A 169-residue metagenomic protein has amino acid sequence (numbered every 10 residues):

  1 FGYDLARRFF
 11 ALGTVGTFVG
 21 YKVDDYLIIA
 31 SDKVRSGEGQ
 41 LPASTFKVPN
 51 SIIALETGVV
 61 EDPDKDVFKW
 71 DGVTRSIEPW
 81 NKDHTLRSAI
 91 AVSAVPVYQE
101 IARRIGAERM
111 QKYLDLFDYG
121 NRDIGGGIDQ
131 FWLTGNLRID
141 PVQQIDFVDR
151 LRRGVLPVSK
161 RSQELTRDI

Functional and structural regions predicted by a protein language model:
F1-E38: Beta-lactamase-like hydrolase cores
F1-R7, G39, R103-E108, R152-I169: Structured C-terminal helix/loop/strand segments within mature extracytoplasmic catalytic/sensor domains
A11-D25, V60, A107, Y113-G120 (+1 more regions): Glycine-rich, acidic and aromatic/proline-enriched surface loops and short helix-turn segments that act as binding
K33, V67-V73, G125-L133: Short linear capping/connector segments at secondary-structure termini
G39-D64, A89, Q144: Active-site SXXK
L55-G72, V158-Q163: Short, well-structured active-site flanking segments
E78, K82-L86, Y98-R153: Mid-domain, small-residue-enriched loop/turn segments at the edges of structured enzyme/sensor domains
T85-S93: Short helix- or helix-capping micro-motifs that position conserved polar/aromatic residues at function-defining sites
